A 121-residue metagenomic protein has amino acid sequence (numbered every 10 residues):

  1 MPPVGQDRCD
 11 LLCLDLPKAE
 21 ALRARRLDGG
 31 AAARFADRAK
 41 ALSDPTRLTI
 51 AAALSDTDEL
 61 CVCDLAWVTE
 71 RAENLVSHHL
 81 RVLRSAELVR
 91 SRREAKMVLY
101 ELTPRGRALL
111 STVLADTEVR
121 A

Functional and structural regions predicted by a protein language model:
M1-L42, A121: N-terminal leader segment of winged-helix/HTH proteins
G29-A72, E94, V98-R105: N-terminal helix-turn-helix DNA-binding core of bacterial DNA-binding proteins
T49-A52, R84, S111: A cross-family signal for key residues in well-ordered alpha-helices that form functional helical elements
L80-R81: Short, hydrophobic-biased segments on the C-terminal half of alpha helices that form "recognition helices"
E87: Glycine-centered, phosphate/nucleic-acid-interacting loop/turn motifs that mediate DNA/RNA or nucleotide
R90-S91: Short beta-strand "wing" residues that participate in macromolecule-binding interfaces
R105-S111: Short, charged/polar, Gly/Pro-enriched secondary-structure boundary elements
